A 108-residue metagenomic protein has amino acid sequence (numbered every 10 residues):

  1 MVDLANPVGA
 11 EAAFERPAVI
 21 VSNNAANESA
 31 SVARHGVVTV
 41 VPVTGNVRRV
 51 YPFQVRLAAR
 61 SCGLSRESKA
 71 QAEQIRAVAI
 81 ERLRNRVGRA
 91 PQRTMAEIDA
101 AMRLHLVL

Functional and structural regions predicted by a protein language model:
M1-L108: Conserved functional hotspots at enzyme active or ligand-binding sites that engage polyanionic ligands
